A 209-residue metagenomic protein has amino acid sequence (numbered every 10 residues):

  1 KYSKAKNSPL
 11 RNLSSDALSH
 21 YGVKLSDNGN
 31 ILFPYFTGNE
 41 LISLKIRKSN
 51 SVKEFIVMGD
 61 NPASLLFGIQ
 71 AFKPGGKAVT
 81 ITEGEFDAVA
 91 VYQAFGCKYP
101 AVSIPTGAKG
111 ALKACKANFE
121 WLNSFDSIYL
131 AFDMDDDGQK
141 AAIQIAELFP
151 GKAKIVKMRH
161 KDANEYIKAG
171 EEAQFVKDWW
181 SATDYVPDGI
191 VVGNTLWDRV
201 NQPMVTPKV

Functional and structural regions predicted by a protein language model:
K1-I42, D60-L66, Q70-G75, A182-V200: TOPRIM metal-binding catalytic domain and adjacent DNA-binding surface shared by DnaG-type primases
S26-D126, A142: Phosphate-handling DNA/RNA-contact segment within nucleic-acid enzymes
K45-K48, F125-Q139, W179-P187: Short, basic, helix/turn surface patches
A90, Q144-L148, D162: Alpha-helical scaffold elements adjacent to nucleotide-binding pockets in ATP/GTP-utilizing enzyme cores
T106, A153-D162: A generic structural motif
A111-K157, I167: Modules that initiate DNA replication and primer synthesis
K152, E165-V209: Core recognition of P-loop NTPase motor domains used across DNA-transaction enzymes
